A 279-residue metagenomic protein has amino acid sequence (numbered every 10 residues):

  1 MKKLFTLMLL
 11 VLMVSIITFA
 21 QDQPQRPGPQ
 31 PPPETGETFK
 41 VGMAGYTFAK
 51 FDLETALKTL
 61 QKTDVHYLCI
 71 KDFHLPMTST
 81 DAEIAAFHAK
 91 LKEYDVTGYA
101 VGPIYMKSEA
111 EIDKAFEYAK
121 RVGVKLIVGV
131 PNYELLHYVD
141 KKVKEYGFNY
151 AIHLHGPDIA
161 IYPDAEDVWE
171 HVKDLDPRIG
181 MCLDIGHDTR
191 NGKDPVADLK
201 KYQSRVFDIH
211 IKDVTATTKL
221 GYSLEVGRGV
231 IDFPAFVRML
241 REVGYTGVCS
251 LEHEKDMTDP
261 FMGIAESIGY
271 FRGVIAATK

Functional and structural regions predicted by a protein language model:
L4, F19-L126, K144, I268-K279: N-terminal pre-domain/capping segments
L7-I16: Bacterial N-terminal signal peptides
Q21-G45, A49-H66, A165, D174-L183 (+1 more regions): Histidine-acidic metal/acid-base catalytic patches
P31, E54, H74, Y94-M181 (+2 more regions): Active-site acidic/histidine proton-transfer and metal-coordination neighborhood in alpha/beta enzyme cores
K71, I104, V130, K212 (+1 more regions): Conserved residues at the C-terminal ends of beta-strands
M77, L136, T218: Short glycine-rich, flexible loops that bind phosphorylated cofactors or substrates
